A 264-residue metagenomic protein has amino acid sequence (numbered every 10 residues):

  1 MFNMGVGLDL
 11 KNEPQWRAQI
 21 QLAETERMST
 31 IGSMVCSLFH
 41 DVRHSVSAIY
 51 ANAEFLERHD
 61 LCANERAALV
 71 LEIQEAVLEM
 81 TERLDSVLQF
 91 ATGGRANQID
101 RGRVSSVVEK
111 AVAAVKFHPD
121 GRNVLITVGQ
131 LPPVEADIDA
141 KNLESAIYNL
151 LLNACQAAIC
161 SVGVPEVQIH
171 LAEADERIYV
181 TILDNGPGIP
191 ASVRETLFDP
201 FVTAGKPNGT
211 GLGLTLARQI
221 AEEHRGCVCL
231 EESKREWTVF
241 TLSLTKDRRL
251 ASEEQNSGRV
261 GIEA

Functional and structural regions predicted by a protein language model:
F2-S29: Conserved signal-transmission helix
S33, V42-E79: Histidine phosphotransfer helical core of two-component systems
N52, A67-H118: Conserved DHp (HisKA) dimerization/phosphotransfer helix of two-component histidine kinases, i.e., the long coiled-coil
L125-E135: Conserved catalytic submotifs in the C-terminal HATPase_c
I189-F201, G258: Short conserved segment of the HATPase_c
G213, A217: Short alpha-helical Gxxx[C/S/T] motif in the catalytic ATP-binding
A221-E222: Detector for a conserved hydrophobic position within an alpha-helical segment of the HATPase_c
